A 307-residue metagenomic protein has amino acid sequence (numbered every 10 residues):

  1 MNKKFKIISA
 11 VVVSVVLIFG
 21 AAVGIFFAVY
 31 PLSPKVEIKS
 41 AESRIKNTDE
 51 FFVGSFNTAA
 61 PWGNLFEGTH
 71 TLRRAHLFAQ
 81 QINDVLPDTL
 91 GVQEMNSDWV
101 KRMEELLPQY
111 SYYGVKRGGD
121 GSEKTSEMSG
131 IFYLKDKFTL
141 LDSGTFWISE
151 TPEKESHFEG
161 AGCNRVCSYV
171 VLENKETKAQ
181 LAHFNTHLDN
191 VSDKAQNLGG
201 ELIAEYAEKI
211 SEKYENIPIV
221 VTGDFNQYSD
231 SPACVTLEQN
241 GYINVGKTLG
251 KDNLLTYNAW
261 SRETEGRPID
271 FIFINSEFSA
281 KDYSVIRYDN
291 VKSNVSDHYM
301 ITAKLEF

Functional and structural regions predicted by a protein language model:
N2-L106, D120-T125, E201: N-terminal, active-site-proximal structural segment of metallo-dependent hydrolase catalytic domains
K6-A10, G24-E42, E208-I219, N226-F307: Metal-dependent phosphoester-hydrolase catalytic domains
R44-I45, T89, E94-Q180, S284-V285: Structured beta-strand-rich core segments of catalytic domains in phosphoester-bond hydrolases
T48, K124, E159-N164, E263-E265 (+1 more regions): A generic structural micro-feature
F52-T58, F78-M103, F132, V170 (+5 more regions): Active-site beta-strand/loop signature of hydrolases that rely on acidic residues for catalysis
T58-P61, N96-W99, R117-G121, K137-F138 (+5 more regions): Solvent-exposed loop/turn segments at secondary-structure junctions within structured extracellular/periplasmic domains
T71-F78, G114-K116, E153-S156, N253-W260: N-terminal post-signal-peptidase region of extra-cytosolic proteins
E173-E201: Metal-dependent phosphoester/phosphodiester hydrolase catalytic core
